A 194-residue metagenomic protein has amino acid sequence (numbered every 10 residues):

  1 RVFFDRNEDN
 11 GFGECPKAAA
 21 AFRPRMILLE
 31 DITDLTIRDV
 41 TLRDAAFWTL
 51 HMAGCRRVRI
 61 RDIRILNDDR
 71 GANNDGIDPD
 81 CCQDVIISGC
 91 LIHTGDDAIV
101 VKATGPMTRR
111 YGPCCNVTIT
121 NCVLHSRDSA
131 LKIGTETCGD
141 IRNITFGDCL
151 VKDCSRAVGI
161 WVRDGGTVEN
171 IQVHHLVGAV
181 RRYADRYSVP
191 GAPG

Functional and structural regions predicted by a protein language model:
R1-G194: Extracellular/periplasmic carbohydrate-active domains that bind, remodel, or depolymerize complex polysaccharides
